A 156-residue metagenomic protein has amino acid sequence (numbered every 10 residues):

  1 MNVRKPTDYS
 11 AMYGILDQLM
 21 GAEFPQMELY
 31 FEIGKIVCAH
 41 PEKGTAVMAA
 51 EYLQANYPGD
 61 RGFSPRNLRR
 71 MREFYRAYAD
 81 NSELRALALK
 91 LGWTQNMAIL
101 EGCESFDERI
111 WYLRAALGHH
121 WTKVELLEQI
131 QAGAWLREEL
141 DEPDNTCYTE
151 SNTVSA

Functional and structural regions predicted by a protein language model:
M1-A156: Basic, low-complexity intrinsically disordered segments
